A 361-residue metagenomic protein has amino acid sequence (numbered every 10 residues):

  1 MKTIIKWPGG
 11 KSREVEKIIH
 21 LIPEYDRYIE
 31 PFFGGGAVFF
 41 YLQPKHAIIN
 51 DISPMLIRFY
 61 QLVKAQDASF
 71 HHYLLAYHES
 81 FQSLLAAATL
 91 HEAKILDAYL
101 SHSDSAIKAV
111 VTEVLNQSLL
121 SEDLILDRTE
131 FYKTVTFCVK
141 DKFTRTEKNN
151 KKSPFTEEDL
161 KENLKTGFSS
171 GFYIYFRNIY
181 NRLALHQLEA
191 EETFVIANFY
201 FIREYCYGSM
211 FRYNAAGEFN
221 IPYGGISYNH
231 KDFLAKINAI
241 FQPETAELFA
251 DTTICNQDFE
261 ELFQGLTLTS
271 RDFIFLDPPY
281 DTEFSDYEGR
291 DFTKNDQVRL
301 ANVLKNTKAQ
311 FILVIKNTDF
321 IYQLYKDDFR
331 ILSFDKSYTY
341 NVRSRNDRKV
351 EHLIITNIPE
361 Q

Functional and structural regions predicted by a protein language model:
M1-R27, F32, A37-V38, L42: S-adenosyl-L-methionine
K11, Q257-E261, S337: Conserved SAM/SAH-binding loop
H46-F249: Class I S-adenosyl-L-methionine-dependent methyltransferase module
N50, Q257, L276-P278: Active-site flanking residues adjacent to catalytic metal/cofactor-binding acidic residues
Y213-D232, P279-R299: Mobile active-site "lid"/loop adjacent to the S-adenosyl-L-methionine
C255-D258, I315: Short loop/edge segments at beta-strand edges and connector loops that shape dinucleotide/nucleotide cofactor-binding
F263-T269: Short amphipathic alpha-helix with an adjacent loop that forms part of the alpha/beta core around
F275, D281-Q361: Long, positively charged, glycine-interspersed low-complexity recognition regions
